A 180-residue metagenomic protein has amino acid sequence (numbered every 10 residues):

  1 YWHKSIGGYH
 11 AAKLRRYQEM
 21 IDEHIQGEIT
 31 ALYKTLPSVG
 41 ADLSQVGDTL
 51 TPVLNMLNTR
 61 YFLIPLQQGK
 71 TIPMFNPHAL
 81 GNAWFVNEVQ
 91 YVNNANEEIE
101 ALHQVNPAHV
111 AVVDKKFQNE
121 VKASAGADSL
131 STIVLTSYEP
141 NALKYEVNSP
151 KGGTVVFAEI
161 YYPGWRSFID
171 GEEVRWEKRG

Functional and structural regions predicted by a protein language model:
Y1-V53, F75-V121, Y161-Y162, E173: Extracytoplasmic/lumenal acceptor-recognition loop(s) of multi-pass membrane glycoenzymes
Y9, L66, H78, K178-G180: Residues at the C-termini of beta-strands that transition into short coil/loop
N58-I64: Short, hydrophobic beta-strand segments that form beta-sheet elements in well-ordered domains
R60, G69, H103, A108-G180: Active-site-proximal, structured, solvent-exposed surfaces of multi-pass membrane proteins that position macromolecular
T71-P73: Conserved hydrophobic/aromatic beta-strand scaffold that supports enzyme active sites
